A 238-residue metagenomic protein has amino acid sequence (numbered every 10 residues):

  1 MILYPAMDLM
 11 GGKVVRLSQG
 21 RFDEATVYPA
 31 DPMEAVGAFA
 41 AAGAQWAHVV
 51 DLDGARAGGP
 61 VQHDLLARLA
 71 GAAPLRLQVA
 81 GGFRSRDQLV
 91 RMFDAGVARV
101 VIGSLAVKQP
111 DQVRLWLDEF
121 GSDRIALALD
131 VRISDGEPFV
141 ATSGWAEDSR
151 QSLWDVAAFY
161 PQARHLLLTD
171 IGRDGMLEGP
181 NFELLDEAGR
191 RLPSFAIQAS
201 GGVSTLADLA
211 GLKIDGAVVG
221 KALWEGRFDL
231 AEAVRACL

Functional and structural regions predicted by a protein language model:
I2-A6, W46, P74-Q78, A98-V101 (+5 more regions): Structural preference for beta-strand elements that scaffold enzyme active sites
Q19-D23, F93, V97-D174: Conserved anion-binding
Y28-A40, S85-V90, D148-A158: Short, acidic/polar
W46-D64, S104, L168-E178: Glycine-rich, proline-tolerant flexible connector loops at the mouths of alpha/beta enzymes
D53, G58-D118: Glycine/small-residue-rich loop that forms an oxyanion/phosphate-binding "nest" at active or ligand-binding sites
P60-A67, A146-W154, E178-E187: Charged helix-capping and loop-helix junction motifs
A73, L77-V100, E183-A217: Catalytic cores of alpha/beta
Q112-F120, A210-L238: C-terminal helical cap(s) of enzyme catalytic domains, especially alpha/beta-barrels
